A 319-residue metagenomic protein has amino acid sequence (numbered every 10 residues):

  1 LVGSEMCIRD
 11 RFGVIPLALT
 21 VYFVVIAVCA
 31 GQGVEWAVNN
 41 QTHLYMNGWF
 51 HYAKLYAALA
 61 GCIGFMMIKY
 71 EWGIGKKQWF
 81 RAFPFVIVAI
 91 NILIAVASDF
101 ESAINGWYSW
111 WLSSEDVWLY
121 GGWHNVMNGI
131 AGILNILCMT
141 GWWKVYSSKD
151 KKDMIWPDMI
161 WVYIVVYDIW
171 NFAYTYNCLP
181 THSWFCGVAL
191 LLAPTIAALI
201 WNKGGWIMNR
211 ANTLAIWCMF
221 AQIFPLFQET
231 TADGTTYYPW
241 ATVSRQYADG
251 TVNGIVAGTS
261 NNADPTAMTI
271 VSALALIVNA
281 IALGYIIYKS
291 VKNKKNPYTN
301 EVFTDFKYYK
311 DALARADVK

Functional and structural regions predicted by a protein language model:
L1-I8: Short, small-residue-biased leader/transition segments that mark boundaries at the very start of proteins
S4, A53-K69, M127-W142, L190-T195 (+1 more regions): Hydrophobic cores of alpha-helical transmembrane segments in multi-pass inner/ER membrane proteins, independent
R9-A18, Y70-W79, L199-N212: Membrane-helix interface "capping/anchor" motifs
L19-N40, C62-K69, F85-S102, W161-N177 (+1 more regions): Hydrophobic alpha-helical transmembrane segments and adjacent interfacial helices in integral membrane proteins
E35-G73, Y247-G250, A257, M268: Alpha-helical transmembrane-segment detector that highlights a single hydrophobic TM helix and its immediate
Y45-N47, S114-M127, N262-T269: Short aromatic-rich membrane-water interface segments that cap or initiate transmembrane helices in multi-pass membrane
G75-G204: Generic multipass alpha-helical transmembrane bundles of integral membrane proteins
C186-V318: C-terminal transmembrane-bundle signature of multipass membrane proteins, characterized by strong activation on
